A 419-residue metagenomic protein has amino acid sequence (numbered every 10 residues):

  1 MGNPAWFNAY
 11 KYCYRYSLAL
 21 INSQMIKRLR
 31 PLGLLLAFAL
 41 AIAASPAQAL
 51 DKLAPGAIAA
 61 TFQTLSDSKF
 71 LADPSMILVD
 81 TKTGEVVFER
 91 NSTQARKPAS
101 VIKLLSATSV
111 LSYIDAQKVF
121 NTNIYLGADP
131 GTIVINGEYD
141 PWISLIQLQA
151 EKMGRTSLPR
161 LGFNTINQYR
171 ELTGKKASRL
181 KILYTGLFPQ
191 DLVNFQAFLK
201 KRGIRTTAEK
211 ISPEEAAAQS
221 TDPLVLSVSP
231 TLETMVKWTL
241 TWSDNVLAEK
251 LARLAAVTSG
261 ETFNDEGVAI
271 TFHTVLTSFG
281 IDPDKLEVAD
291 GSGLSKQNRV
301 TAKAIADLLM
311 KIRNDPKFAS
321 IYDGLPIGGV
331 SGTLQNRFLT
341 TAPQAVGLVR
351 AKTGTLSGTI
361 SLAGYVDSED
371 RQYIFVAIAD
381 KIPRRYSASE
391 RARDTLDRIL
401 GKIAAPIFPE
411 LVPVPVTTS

Functional and structural regions predicted by a protein language model:
S23-G33: Bacterial N-terminal signal peptides that target proteins for export
L40, S45-Q94, N164-T173: Beta-lactamase-like hydrolase cores
T81, T122-D140, K181-F188, I211-P223 (+2 more regions): Acidic helix-start/capping segments at beta-turn-to-alpha-helix junctions
G84, P98-A116, T239, F375: Active-site SXXK
Y113-P130, T206-P213, F318-I321: Short, well-structured active-site flanking segments
G154-T156, N167-S320, G324: A small/polar active-site loop signature that marks catalytic segments
S259-L411, V416: Small-residue-rich helix-loop
